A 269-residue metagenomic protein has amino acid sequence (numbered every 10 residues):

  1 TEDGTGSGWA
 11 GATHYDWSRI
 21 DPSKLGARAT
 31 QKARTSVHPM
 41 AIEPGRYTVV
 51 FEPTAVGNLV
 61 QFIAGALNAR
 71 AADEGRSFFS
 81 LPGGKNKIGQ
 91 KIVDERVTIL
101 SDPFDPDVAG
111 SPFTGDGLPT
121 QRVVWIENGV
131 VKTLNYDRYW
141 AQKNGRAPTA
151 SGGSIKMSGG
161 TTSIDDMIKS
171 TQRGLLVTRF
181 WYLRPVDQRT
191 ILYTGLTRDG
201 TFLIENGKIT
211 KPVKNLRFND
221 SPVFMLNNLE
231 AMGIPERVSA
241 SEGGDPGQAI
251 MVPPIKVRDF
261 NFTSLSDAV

Functional and structural regions predicted by a protein language model:
T1-L67: Internal alpha/beta scaffold segment
G11-D16, V50, R70, S80 (+2 more regions): Basic, gly/Ser/Thr/Pro-rich low-complexity segments located predominantly at protein N termini
A12, D73-E74, V108, V131: Alpha-helical structural elements
R28-R34, L67-E74, P119, R189 (+1 more regions): N-terminal processing/targeting junctions
A55-L59, G75, S239: Alpha-helix boundary/capping detector
N68-L81, G145: Mature, solvent-exposed C-terminal subdomains and processed small-chain segments of exported/organellar
P82-V269: Dual-mode signal for accessory low-complexity, basic/Gly-rich regions
